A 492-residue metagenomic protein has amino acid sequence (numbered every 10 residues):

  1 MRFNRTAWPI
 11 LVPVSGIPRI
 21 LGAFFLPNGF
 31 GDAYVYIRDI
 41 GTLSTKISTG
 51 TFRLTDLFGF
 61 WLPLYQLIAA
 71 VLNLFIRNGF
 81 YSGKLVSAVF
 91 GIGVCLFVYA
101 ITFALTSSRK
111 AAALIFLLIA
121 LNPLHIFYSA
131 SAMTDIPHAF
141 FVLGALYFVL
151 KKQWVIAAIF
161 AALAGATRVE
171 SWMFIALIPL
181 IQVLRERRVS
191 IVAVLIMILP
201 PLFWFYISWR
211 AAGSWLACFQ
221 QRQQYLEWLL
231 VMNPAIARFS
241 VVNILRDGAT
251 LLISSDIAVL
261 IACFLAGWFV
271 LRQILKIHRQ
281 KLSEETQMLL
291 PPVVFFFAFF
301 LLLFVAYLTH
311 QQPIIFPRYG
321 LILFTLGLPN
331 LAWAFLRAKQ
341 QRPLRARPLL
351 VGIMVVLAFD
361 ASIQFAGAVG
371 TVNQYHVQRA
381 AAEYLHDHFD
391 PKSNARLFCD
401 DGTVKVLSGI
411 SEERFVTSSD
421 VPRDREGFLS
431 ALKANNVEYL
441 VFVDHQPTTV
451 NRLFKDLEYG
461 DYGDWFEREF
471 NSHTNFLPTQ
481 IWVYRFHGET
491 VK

Functional and structural regions predicted by a protein language model:
W8-V12, I159, I175, L195-L202 (+2 more regions): Signature aromatic-anchored transmembrane alpha helix within multi-pass, membrane-resident enzymes that catalyze glycan
V12-P18, I115-L121, L143, Y147 (+2 more regions): Short helix- or helix-capping micro-motifs that position conserved polar/aromatic residues at function-defining sites
I17-P18, G22-F25, R188-L265, F296-L303: Membrane-lumen/periplasm interface segments of specific transmembrane helices in polyprenyl phosphate-linked
L21-Y34, K46-L67, L74-F75, Y81-K84: Membrane-proximal lumenal/periplasmic loop motifs of glycosylation machinery
F30, L124-D135: Short acidic/glycine- and proline-prone juxtamembrane loop motifs at membrane-interface regions of multi-pass membrane
G93-I101, L118-L121, Y128, P137-I156 (+2 more regions): Specific aromatic-rich, kink-prone transmembrane helix
L150-W154, M173-I198, F205-Y206, L271-L282: Perimembrane helix-loop-helix junctions
G352-V406, F415-G427, L432, T490: Membrane-embedded, lumen/periplasm-facing catalytic core of multi-pass transferases that use lipid-linked donors
